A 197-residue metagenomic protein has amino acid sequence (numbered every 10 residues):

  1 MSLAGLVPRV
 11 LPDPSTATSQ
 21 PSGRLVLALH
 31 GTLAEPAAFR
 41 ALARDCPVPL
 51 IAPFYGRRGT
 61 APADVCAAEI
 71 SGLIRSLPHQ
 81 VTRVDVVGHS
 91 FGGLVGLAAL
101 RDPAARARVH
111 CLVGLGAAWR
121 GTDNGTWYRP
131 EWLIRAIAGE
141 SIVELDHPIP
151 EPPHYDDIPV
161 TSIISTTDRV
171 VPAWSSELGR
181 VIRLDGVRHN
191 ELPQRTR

Functional and structural regions predicted by a protein language model:
M1, A63, L192-P193: Alpha-helix N-cap/helix-start motif
M1-R24, P47-V48: Alpha/beta-hydrolase fold catalytic core
A17-T18, L42, V84: Short, flexible segments with low predicted structural confidence
V26-H30, A37, C46-P53, R58-I158 (+1 more regions): Serine-dependent carboxylesterase/thioesterase catalytic core of lipase-like alpha/beta-hydrolase/SGNH enzymes
L29-T32, S165: Glycine-rich His-Gly loop
E35-A41: The serine-hydrolase catalytic nucleophile loop
Y155-R197: C-terminal catalytic-base region of ester-bond hydrolases, centering on the histidine of the charge-relay
